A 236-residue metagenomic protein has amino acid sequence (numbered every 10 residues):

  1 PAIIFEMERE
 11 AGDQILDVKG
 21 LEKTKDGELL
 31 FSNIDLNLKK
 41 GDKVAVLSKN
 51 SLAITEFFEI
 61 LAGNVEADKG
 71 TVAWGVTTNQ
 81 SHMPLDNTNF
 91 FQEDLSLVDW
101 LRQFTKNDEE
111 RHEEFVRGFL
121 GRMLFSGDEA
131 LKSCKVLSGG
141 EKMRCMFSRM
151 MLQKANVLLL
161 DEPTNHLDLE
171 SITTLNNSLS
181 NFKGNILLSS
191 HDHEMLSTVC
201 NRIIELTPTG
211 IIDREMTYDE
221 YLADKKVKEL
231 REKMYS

Functional and structural regions predicted by a protein language model:
P1-R9: Short, flexible cytosolic linker that couples an ABC transmembrane/permease module to its adjacent nucleotide-binding
E8-S236: ABC ATP-binding cassette signature C-motif
